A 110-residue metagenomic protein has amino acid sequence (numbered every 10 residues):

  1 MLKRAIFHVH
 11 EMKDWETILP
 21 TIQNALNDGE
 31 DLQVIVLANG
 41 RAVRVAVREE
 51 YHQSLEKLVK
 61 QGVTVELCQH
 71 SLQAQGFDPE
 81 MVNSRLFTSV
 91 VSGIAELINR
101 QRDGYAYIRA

Functional and structural regions predicted by a protein language model:
L2-A5, N24: Secretory/periplasmic and organellar redox-cofactor proteins
L2-K3, E30-Q33: Loop/turn elements at helix/coil->beta-strand transitions in domains of secreted/extracellular proteins
I6-T17, V45-A46: Short, glycine-rich nucleotide/cofactor-binding loops
M12-K13, A42, S71-A74: Solvent-exposed loop/turn segments at secondary-structure junctions within structured extracellular/periplasmic domains
D14-D31: Histidine-anchored nucleotide/phosphate-binding helix
V34-N39, V65-Q69: Short internal beta-strands
A42-E50: N-terminal beta-loop-helix "entrance" segment that forms/cooperates in small-molecule cofactor or anionic ligand
Y51-A110: A cross-taxonomic marker for long C-terminal extensions/tails that follow the last structured domain
